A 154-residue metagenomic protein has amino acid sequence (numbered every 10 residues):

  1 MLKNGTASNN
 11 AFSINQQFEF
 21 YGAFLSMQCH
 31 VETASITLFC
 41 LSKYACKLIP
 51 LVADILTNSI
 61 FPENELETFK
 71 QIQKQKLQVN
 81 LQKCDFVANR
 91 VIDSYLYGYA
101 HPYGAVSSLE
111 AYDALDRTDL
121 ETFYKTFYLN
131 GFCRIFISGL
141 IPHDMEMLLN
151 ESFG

Functional and structural regions predicted by a protein language model:
M1-T6: Active-site SXXK
S8-N10: Phosphate-handling active-site elements
S13-G154: Charge-rich, well-structured scaffold segments of protease-associated domains
